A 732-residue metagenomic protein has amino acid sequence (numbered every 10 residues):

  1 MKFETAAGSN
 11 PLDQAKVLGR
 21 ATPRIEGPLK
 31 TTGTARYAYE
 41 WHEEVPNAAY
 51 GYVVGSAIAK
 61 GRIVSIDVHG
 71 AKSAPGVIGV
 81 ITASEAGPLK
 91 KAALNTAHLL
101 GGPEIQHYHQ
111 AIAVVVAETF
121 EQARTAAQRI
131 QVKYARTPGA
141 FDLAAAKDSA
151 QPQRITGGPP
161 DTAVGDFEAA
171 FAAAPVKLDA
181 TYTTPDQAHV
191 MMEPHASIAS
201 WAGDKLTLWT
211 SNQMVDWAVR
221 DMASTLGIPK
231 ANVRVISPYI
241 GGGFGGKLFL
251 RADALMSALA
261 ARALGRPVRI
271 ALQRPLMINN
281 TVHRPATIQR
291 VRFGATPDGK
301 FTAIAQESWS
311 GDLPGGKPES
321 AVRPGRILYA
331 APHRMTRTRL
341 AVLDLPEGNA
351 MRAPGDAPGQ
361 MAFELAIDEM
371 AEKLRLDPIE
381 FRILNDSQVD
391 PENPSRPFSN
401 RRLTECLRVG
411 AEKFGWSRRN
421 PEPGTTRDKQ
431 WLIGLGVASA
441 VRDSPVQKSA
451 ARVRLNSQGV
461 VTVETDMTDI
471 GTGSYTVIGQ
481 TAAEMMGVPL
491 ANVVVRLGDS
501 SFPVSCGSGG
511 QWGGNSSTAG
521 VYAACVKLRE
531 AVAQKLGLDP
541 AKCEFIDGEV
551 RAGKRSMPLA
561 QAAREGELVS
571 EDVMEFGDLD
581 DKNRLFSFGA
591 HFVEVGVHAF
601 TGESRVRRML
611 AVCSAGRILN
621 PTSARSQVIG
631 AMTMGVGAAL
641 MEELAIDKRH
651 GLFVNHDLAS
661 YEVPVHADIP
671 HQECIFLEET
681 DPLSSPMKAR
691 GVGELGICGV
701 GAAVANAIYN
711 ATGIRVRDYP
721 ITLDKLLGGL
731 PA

Functional and structural regions predicted by a protein language model:
M1-G158, K177-A180, D253, L313: Flexible, low-hydrophobicity surface segments
R20, E26-G33, P160-S197, G203 (+4 more regions): Glycine-rich loop/linker segments at domain edges
A74, A83-S84, G227-N232, R262-I270 (+6 more regions): C-terminal catalytic domains of large/alpha subunits in multi-subunit enzymes
K90-L94, A126-R129, V219-D221, F244-L250 (+11 more regions): Short acidic, glycine/serine/threonine-rich loops at helix termini
G102, E193-I198, I288, Q447-R452 (+2 more regions): Short glycine-rich loop/turn motifs
A111, E118-T119, R266-D312, Y522-E549: Phosphate/diphosphate-binding loops
R234, Y239, G243-G265, R269-A271 (+1 more regions): Thiamine diphosphate
